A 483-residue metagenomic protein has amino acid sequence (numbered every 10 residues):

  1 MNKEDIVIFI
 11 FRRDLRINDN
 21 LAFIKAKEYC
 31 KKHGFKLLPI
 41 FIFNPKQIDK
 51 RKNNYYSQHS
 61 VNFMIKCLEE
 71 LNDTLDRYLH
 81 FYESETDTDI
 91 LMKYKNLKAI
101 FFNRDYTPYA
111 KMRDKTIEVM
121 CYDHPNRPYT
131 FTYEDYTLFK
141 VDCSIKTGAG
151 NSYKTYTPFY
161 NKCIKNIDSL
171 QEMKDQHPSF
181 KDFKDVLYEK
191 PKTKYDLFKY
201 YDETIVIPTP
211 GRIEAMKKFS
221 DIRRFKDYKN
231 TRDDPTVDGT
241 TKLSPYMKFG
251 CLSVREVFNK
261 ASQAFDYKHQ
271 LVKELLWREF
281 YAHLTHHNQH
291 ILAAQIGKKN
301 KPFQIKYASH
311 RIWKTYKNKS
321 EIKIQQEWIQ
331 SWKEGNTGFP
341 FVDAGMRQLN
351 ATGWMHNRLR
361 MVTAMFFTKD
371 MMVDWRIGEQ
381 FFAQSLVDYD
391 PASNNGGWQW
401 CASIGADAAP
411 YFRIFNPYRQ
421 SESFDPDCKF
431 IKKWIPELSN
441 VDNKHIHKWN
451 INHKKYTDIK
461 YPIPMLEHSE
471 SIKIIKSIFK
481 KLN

Functional and structural regions predicted by a protein language model:
M1-K174, Y267, R347-Q348, S393 (+3 more regions): Trp/Phe/Arg-rich N-terminal binding region typifying the photolyase-homology
A22, C67, L71, A215-F219 (+8 more regions): Alpha-helical packing segments of well-folded alpha/beta enzyme cores
K25-E28, L68-E70, T116, F139-K146 (+8 more regions): Intrinsically disordered, low-complexity boundary segments flanking structured domains
M64, T236, G335-G338, H468: Generic alpha-helical segment signature
C67-D76, Y136-T137, I207-R232, E321-N336 (+1 more regions): Solvent-exposed, charged interface segments at domain starts and junctions
P128, A149-K317, F424-D425, K429-N483: Glycine/tryptophan-enriched, flexible segments
G239-E437: Active-site-proximal binding-pocket segments
